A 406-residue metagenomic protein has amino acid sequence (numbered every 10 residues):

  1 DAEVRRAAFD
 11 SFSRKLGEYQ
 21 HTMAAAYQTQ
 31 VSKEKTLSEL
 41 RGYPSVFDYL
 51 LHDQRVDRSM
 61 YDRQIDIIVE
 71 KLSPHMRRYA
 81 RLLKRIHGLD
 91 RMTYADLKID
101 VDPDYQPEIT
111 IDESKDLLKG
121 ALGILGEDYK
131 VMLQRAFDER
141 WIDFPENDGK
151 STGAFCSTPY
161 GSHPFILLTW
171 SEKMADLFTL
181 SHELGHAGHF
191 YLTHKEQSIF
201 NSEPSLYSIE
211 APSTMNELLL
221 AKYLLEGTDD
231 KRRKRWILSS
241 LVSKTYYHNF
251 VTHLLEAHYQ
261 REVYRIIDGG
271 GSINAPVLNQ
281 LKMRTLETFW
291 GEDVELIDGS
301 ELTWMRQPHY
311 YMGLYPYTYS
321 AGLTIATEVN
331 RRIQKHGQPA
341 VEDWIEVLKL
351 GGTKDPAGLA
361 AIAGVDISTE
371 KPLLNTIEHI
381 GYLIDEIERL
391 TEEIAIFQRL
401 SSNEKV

Functional and structural regions predicted by a protein language model:
D1-F12, Y49-D62, D96-P107, G161-M174 (+4 more regions): Glycine- and acidic
A2-F165, I362, D366, R399: Contiguous, non-catalytic segments that form substrate-binding/exosite surfaces or channel walls
A2-R5, L16, Q54, I65 (+13 more regions): Hydrophobic alpha-helical scaffolding
G42, S171-T193, E210-S213, L218 (+2 more regions): Active-site recognition of the HExxH zinc-binding catalytic motif
Y43-D48, R91-T93, T152-P164, E183-K195 (+2 more regions): Active-site-adjacent bridging/hinge elements
R55, H87-M92, L180, G188 (+4 more regions): C-terminal, non-catalytic "cap/extension" segments appended to globular domains
G120, I124-V131, S157, H186 (+2 more regions): Conserved helix-loop functional segments at active or binding sites
P204-R233, V242-K244, H248, G322: Post-HExxH zinc-binding segment in Zn-dependent metallohydrolases
